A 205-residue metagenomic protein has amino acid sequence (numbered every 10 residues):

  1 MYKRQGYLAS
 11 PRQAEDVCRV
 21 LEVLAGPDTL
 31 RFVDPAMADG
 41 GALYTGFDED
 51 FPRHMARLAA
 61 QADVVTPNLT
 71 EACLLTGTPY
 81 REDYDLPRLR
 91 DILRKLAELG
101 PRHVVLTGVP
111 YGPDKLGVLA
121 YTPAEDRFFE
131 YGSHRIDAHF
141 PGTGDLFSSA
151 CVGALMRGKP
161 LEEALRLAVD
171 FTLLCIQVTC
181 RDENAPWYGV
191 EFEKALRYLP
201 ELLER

Functional and structural regions predicted by a protein language model:
M1-Y2: Short, small-residue-biased leader/transition segments that mark boundaries at the very start of proteins
Q5-R57: Glycine/small-residue-rich loop that forms an oxyanion/phosphate-binding "nest" at active or ligand-binding sites
A9, M37-D39, E71, G108-G112 (+2 more regions): Glycine-rich beta-alpha junction loops
G46-F128: Conserved phosphate/ATP/ADP-binding segment of small-molecule kinases
R127-F128, A154-A168: Phosphate-handling active-site elements
R127-P141: Short pre-catalytic strand/loop immediately N-terminal to key active-site residues, enriched for Gly-Thr
A138-L161: Short, small-residue alpha-helix embedded
E162-R205: Charged C-terminal helix
